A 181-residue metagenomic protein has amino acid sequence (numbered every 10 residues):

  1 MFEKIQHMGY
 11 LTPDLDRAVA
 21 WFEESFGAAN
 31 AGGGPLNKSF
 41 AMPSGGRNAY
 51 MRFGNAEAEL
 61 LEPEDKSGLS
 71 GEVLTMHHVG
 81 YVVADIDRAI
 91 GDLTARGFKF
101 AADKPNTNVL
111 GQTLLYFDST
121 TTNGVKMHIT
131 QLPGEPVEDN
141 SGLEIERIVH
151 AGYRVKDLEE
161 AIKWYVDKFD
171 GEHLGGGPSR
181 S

Functional and structural regions predicted by a protein language model:
M1-V19, L74-V83, T130-I162, K168 (+1 more regions): N-terminal beta-strand motif that seeds the catalytic metal site of vicinal oxygen chelate
I5-G9, W21-S25, N30-N48, E57-E62 (+1 more regions): An N-terminus-focused feature that recognizes amino-terminal "leader" regions
W21, I86-L93: Short amphipathic alpha-helices within nucleic acid-binding modules
F26-K38, G97-N106, F169-S179: Short secondary-structure junctions
A28-A31, A58-E59, G68-L69, R88 (+3 more regions): Short loop/beta submotifs within extracellular cysteine-rich repeat domains
M42-G45, N108-T113, S181: Short acidic/glycine-enriched loop/turn segments that link adjacent beta-strands
Y50, I90-E144, L174-G177: Vicinal oxygen chelate
R52-G54, S181: Short strand-coil-strand connectors
